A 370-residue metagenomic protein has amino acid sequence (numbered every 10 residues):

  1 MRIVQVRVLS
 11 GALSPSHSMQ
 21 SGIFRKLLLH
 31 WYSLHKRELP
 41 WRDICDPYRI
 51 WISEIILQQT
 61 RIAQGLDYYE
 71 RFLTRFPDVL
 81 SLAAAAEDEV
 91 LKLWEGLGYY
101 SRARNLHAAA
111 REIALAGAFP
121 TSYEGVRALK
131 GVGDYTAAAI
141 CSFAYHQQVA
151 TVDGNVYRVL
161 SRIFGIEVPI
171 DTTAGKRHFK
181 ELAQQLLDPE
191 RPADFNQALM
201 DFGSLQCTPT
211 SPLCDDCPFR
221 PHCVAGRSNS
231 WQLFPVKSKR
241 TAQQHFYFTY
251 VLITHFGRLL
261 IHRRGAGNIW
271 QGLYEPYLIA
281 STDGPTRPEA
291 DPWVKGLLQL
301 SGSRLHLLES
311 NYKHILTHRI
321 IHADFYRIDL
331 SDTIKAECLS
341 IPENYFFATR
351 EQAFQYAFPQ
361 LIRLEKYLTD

Functional and structural regions predicted by a protein language model:
R2-I3, V8-R37, D43, S204-D370: Intrinsically disordered, low-complexity, charged terminal extensions of DNA damage-control enzymes
K26, H30-L213, F219-S228, Q232 (+1 more regions): Catalytic cores of DNA base-excision repair glycosylases
